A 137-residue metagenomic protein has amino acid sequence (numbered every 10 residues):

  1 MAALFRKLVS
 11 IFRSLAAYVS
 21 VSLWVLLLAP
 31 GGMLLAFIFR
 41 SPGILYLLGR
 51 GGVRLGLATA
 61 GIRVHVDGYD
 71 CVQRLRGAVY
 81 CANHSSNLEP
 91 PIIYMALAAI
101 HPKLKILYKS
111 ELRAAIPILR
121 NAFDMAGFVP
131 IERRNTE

Functional and structural regions predicted by a protein language model:
A3-H65, N121-A122: A transmembrane-helix-recognition feature enriched in membrane-embedded lipid enzymes and envelope glyco-/phospholipid
A58-E137: Soluble catalytic domains of membrane acyltransferases
